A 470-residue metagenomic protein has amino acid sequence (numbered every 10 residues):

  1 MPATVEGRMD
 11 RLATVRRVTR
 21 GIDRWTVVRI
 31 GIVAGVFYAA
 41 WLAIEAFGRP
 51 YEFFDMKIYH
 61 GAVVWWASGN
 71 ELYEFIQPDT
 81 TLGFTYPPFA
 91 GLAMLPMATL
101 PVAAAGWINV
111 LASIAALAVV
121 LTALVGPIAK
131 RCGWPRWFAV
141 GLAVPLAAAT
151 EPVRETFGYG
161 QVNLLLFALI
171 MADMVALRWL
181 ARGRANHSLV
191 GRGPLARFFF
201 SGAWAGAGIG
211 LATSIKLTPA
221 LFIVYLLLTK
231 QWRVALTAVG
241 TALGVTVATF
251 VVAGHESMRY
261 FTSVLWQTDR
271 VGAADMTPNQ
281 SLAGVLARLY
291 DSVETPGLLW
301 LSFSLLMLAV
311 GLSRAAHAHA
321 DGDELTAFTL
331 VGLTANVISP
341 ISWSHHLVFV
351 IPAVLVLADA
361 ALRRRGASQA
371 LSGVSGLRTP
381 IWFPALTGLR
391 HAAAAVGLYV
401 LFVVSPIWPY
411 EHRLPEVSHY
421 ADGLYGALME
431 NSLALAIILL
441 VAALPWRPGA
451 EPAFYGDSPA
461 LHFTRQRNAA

Functional and structural regions predicted by a protein language model:
P2-A203, W232-L347, H419-A427, W446-A470: Primarily membrane-embedded glycan-assembly and transfer machineries that use lipid-linked glycans
E45, A358-L362, G376-A470: Aromatic-enriched
P101, A116, K216-P219, A353: Hydrophobic transmembrane alpha-helices
R136-L146, E324-G332, Q369, G373-G376 (+1 more regions): Loop-to-helix entry and N-terminal half of a specific, functionally important transmembrane alpha helix in multi-pass
A203-A207, V396: The feature captures the transmembrane alpha-helix scaffold of multi-pass secondary transporters
I209-L226, I338-F349: Transmembrane helices and adjacent periplasmic/lumenal helix-loop junctions of polyprenol-phosphate-dependent
L221-L243, A360-R364: Perimembrane helix-loop-helix junctions
S344-D359, L433: Hydrophobic/aromatic-rich transmembrane helices and adjacent perimembrane loops
